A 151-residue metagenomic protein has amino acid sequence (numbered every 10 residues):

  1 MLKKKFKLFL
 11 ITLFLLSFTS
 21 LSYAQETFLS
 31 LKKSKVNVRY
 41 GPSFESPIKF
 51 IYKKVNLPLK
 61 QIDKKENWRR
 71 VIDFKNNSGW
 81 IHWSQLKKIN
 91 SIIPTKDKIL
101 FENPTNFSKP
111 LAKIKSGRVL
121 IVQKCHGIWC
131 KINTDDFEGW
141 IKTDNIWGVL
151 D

Functional and structural regions predicted by a protein language model:
M1-L10: Bacterial N-terminal signal peptides that target proteins for export
L13-L16: Repetitive helical segments and hydrophobic/amphipathic motifs
F18-S20: N-terminal signal peptide c-region/cleavage motif recognized by signal peptidases
S22-Y40, F50-V55, I62-N103, F107-D136 (+1 more regions): SH3-family beta-barrel domains
S43-S46: Second-shell loop/turn segments in exported
